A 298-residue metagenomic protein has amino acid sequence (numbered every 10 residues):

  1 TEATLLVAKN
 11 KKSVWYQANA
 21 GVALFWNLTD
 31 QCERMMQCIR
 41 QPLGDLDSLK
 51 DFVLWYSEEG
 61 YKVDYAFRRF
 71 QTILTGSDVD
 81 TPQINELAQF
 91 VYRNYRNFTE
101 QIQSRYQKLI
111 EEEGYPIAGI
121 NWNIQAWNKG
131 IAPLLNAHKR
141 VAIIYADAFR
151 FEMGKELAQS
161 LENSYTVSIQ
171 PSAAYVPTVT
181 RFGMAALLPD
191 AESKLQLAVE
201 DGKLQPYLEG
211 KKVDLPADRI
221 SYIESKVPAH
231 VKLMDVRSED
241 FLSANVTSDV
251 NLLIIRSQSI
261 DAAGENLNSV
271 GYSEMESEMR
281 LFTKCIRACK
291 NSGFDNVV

Functional and structural regions predicted by a protein language model:
T1-V141, R150-V298: …; additionally, a secondary subgroup of soluble metalloenzymes is captured
I144: Beta1/beta-strand and adjacent pyrophosphate-binding region of the FAD-binding site in flavoprotein oxidoreductases
